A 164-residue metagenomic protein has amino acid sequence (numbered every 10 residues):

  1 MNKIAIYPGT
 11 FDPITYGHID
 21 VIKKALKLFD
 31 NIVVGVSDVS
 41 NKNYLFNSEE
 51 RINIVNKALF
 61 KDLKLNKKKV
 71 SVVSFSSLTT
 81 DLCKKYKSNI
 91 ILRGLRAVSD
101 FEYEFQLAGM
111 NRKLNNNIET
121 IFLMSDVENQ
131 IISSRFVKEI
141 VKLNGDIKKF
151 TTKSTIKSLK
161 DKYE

Functional and structural regions predicted by a protein language model:
M1-E164: Nucleotidyltransferase catalytic core that binds NTPs
